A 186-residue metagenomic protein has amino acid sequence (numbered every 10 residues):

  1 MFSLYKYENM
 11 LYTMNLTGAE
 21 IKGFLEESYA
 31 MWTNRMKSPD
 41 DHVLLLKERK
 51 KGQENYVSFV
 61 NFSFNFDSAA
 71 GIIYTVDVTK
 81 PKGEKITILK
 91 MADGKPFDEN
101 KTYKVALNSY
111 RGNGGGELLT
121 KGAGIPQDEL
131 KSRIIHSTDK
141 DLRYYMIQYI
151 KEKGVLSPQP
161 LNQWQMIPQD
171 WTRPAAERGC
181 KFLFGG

Functional and structural regions predicted by a protein language model:
M1-G186: Catalytic centers of hydrolytic enzymes
